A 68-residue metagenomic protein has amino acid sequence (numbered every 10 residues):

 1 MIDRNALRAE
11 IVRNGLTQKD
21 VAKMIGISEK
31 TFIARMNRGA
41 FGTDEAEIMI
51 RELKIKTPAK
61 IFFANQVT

Functional and structural regions predicted by a protein language model:
I2: Catalytic phosphate/metal-binding cores of nucleic-acid and nucleotide-processing enzymes, i.e., regions that mediate
A9-N14, K23, A34, A59-T68: Short, charged recognition helix plus adjacent turn of helix-turn-helix-like nucleic-acid-binding domains
G15-L16, D44: Residue-level signal for the short linker/turn that defines the boundary of a DNA-recognition helix
Q18, E29-K30, T57: The DNA-contacting recognition helix of HTH DNA-binding domains and analogous helical DNA-recognition elements
I27-F41: Recognition helix of helix-turn-helix/homeodomain-like DNA-binding domains that insert into the DNA major groove
D44-K60: DNA major-groove recognition helix of helix-turn-helix/homeodomain DNA-binding modules
